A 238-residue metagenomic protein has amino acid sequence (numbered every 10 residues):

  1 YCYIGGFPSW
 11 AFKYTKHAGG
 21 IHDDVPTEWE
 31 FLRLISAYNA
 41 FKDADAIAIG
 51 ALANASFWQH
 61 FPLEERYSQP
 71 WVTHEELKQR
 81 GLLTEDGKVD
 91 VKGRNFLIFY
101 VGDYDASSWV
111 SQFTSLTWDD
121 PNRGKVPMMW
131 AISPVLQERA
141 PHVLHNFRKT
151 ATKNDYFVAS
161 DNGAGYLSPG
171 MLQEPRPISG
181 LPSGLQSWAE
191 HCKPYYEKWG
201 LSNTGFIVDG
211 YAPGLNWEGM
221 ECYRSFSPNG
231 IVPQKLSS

Functional and structural regions predicted by a protein language model:
Y1, G81-G93, N122-V126, H145-R148 (+5 more regions): Intrinsic structural disorder
Y1-R139, S238: Terminal accessory/targeting
Y3, F12-L34, S179-S238: Catalytic domains of cell-wall/extracellular-matrix polysaccharide-remodeling enzymes, centered on de-N-acetylation
F61-E64, P70-V72, S108-S111, W118 (+5 more regions): Generic ordered-secondary-structure signal
F96-I98, P127-M129, Y156-V158, S202-G205 (+1 more regions): Structural preference for beta-strand elements that scaffold enzyme active sites
M128-M129, M171, M220: Detector for methionine-enriched segments
I132-G214: Metal-dependent polysaccharide deacetylase catalytic core of the NodB/CE4 family, i.e., the active-site-bearing domain
